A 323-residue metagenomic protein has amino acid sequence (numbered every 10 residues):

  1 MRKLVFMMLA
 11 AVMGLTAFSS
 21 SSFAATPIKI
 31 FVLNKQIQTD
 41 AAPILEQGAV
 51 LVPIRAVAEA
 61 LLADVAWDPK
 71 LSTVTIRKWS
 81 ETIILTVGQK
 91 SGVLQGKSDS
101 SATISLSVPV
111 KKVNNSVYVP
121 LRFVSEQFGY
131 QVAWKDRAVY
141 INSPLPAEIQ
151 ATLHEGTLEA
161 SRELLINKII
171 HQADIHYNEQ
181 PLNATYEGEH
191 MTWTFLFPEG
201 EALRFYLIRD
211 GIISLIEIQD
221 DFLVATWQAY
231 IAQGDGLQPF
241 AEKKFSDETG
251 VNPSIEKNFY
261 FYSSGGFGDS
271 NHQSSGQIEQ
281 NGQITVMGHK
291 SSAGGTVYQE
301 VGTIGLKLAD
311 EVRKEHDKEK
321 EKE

Functional and structural regions predicted by a protein language model:
R2-M7, G14, F18-T226, A232 (+2 more regions): Primary recognition of N-terminal secretory signal peptides and signal-anchoring hydrophobic helices
K243-K244, E248: Large, modular interaction/toxin scaffolds in secreted and membrane-associated proteins
